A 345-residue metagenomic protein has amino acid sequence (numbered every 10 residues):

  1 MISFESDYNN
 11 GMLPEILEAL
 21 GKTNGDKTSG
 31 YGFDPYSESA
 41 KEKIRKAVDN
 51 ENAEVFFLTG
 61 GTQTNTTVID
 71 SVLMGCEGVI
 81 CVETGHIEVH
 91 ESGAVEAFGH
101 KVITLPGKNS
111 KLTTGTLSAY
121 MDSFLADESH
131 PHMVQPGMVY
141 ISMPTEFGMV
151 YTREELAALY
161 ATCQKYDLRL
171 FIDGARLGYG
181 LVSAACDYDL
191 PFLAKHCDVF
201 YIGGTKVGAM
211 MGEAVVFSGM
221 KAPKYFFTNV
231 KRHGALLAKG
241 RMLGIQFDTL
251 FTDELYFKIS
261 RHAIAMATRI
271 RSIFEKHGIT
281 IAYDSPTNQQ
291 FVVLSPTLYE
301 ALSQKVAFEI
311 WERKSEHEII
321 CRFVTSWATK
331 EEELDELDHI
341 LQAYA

Functional and structural regions predicted by a protein language model:
S3-S6, V55-T59, C81-V82, I141 (+5 more regions): General beta-strand structural signal in soluble alpha/beta enzymes
L13-G61, E83-E88, A94: Conserved N-terminal alpha-helix of the aminotransferase class I/II PLP-enzyme fold
S71-V89, S118: Conserved PLP-anchoring active-site segment centered on the Schiff-base-forming lysine
G75-C76, T268-R269, I273-A343: Conserved C-terminal alpha-helix-loop-beta "cap" of PLP-dependent enzymes that closes/shapes the active-site mouth
G99-G137, I141-P144, Y151-A158: PLP-dependent aminotransferase-class I/II
Q135, S142, V150, D187-P286: Active-site C-terminal subdomain of aminotransferase-like
Y151-S183: Catalytic PLP-binding core of fold-type I/II PLP enzymes
